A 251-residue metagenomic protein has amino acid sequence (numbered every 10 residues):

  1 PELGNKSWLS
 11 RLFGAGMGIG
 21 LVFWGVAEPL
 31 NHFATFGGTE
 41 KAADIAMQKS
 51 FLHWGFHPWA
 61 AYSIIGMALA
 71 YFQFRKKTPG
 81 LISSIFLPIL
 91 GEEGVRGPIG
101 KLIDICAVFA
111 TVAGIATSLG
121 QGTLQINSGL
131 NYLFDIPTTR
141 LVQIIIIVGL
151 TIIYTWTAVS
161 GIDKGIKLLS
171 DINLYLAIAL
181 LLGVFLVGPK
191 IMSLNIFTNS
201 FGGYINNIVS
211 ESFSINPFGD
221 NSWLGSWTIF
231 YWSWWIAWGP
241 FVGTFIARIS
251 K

Functional and structural regions predicted by a protein language model:
P1-Y132, W156, F185-I196: Transmembrane-helix bundle segments that line or gate the permeation/cavity pathway in multi-pass membrane proteins
V95-G97, L102, A107-S250: Membrane-embedded translocation segments of transport machinery
